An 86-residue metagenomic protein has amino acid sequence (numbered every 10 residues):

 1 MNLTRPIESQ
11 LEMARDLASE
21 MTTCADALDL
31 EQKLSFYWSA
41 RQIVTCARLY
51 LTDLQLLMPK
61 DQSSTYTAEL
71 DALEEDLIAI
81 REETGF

Functional and structural regions predicted by a protein language model:
M1-F86: Long, low-complexity or tandemly repetitive, helically biased scaffold regions used for multimeric assembly/adhesion
